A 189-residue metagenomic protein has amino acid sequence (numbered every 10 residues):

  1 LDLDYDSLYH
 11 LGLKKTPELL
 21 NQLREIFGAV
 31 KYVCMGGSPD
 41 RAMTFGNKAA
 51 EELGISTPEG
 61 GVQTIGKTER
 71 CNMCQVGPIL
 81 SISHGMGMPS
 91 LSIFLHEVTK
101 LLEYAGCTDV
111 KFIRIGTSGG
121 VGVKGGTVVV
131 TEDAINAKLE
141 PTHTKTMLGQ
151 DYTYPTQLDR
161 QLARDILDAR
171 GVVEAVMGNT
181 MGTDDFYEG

Functional and structural regions predicted by a protein language model:
L1-I93: N-terminal short beta-loop-beta anion/metal-coordinating cradle
G28, G61-G189: Glycine-rich phosphate- or other oxyanion-binding loops that anchor nucleotides, phosphorylated ligands
